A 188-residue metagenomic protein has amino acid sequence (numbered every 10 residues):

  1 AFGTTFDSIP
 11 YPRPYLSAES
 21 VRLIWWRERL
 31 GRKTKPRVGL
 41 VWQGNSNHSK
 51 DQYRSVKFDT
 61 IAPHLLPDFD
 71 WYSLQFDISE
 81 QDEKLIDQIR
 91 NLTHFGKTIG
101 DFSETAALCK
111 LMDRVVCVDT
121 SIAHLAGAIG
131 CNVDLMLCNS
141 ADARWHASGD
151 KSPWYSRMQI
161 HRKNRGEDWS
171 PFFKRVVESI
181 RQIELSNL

Functional and structural regions predicted by a protein language model:
A1-L188: Catalytic machinery of carbohydrate-active enzymes, primarily nucleotide-sugar-dependent glycosyltransferases
